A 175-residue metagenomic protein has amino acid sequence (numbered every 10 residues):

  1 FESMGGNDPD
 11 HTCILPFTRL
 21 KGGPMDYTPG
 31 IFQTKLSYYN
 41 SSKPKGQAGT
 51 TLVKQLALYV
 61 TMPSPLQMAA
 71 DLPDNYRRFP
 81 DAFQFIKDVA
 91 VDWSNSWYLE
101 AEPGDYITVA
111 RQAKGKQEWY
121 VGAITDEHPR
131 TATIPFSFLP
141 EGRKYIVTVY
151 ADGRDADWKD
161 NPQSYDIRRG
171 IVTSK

Functional and structural regions predicted by a protein language model:
F1-P73, E100-A101: Glycan-recognition surfaces
D26, A57-M62, V109, Y120-A123 (+1 more regions): Structured core elements
P65-F79, N95-W97, T133: Acidic/polar loop patches that form or flank catalytic/metal-binding clefts of enzymes that bind anionic ligands
L66-Q67, V91, D126, K175: Generic secondary-structure signature for well-ordered alpha-helical cores
A82-R111: Edge strands and adjacent loops of beta-rich recognition modules
N95-L99, T108-A110, W119, R168-G170 (+1 more regions): Beta-strand-rich interaction surfaces with strong enrichment in secreted/lumenal proteins
P103-R143: Carbohydrate-binding surface patches
D126-K175: C-terminal beta-sandwich/jelly-roll accessory domains of carbohydrate-active enzymes
